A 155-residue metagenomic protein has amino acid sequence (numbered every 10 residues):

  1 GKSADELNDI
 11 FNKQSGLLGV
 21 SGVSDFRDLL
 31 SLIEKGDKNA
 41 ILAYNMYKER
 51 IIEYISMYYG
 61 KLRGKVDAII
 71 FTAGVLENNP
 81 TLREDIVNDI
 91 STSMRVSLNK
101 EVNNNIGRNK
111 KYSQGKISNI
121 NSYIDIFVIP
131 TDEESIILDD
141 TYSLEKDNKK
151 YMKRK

Functional and structural regions predicted by a protein language model:
G1-K13: A conserved active-site cap/scaffold subdomain adjacent to cofactor or substrate pockets
D9, G16-R63: Adenine-nucleotide phosphate-binding core of ATP-dependent small-molecule kinases
K65-I70, N121-I124: Active-site lining segments that contact anionic ligands and/or coordinate catalytic metals
D67-I90: Glycine-rich phosphate-binding loops at beta-strand->alpha-helix junctions
E84-E133: Conserved phosphate-binding/catalytic loops in two-lobed NTP-binding clefts
K149-K155: Nucleotide/phosphate-binding catalytic cleft detector across ATP-hydrolyzing and phosphate-transferring enzymes
